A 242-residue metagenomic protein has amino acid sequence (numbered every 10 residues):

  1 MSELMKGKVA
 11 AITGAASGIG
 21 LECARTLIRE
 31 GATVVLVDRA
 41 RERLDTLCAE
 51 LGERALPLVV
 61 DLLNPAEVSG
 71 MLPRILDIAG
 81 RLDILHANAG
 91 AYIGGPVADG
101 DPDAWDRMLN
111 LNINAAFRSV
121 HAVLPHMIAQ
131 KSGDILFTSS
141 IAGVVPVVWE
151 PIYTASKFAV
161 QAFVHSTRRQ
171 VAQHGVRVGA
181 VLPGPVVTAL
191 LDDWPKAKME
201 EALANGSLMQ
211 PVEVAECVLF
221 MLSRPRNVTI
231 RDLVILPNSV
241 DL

Functional and structural regions predicted by a protein language model:
V9, A16-S17: Conserved glycine-rich cofactor-binding loop
E30-T46: Conserved glycine-rich Rossmann-like NAD(P)H-binding loop of the short-chain dehydrogenase/reductase
R41-E42, V59-G70, P102: The beta1-alpha1 cofactor-binding region of Rossmann-like NAD(H)/NADP(H)-dependent oxidoreductases
P96-V97, D101-L109: Substrate-binding pocket helix/loop in short-chain dehydrogenase/reductase
V120, S156: Active-site helix of classical SDR
S140: Residue(s) in the substrate-gating loop at a strand-loop-helix junction that position the organic substrate next
Q173-V176, A180-V181, E201-L242: C-terminal helical subdomain
